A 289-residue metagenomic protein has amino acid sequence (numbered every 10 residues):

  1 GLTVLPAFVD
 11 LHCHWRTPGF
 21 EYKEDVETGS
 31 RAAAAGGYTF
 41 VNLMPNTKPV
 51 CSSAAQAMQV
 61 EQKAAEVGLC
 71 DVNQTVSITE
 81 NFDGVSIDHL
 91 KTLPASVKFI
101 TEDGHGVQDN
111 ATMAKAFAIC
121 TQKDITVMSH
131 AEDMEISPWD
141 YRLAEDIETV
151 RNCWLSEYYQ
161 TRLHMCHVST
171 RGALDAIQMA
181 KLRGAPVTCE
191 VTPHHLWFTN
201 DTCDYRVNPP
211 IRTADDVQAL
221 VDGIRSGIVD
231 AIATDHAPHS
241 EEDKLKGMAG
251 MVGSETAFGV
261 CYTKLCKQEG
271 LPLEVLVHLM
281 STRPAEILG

Functional and structural regions predicted by a protein language model:
G1, H12, A33, G37 (+10 more regions): Divalent metal-coordination and catalytic microenvironments
L2-V67: Metal-associated gating/positioning segment near the N- to mid-region
L5, A54-T75, A118-S129, S254-V260: Alpha-helix-loop-beta-strand connector modules within alpha/beta enzyme cores
L11-E24, P45-T47, C70-V85, G104 (+2 more regions): Active-site mouth loops of central-metabolism enzymes
Y22-S30, N81-L93, R151: Short, acidic/polar
Y38-F40, C70, K98, D230: Short acidic/polar active-site loop segments enriched in Thr and Asp
I87-I232: Histidine/acidic residue-rich metal-binding segments in metalloenzymes
L143-Q160, R225-S226, D230-I232, A237-G289: His/Asp/Glu-enriched, well-ordered alpha-helical/loop segment that forms or immediately abuts the divalent-metal
